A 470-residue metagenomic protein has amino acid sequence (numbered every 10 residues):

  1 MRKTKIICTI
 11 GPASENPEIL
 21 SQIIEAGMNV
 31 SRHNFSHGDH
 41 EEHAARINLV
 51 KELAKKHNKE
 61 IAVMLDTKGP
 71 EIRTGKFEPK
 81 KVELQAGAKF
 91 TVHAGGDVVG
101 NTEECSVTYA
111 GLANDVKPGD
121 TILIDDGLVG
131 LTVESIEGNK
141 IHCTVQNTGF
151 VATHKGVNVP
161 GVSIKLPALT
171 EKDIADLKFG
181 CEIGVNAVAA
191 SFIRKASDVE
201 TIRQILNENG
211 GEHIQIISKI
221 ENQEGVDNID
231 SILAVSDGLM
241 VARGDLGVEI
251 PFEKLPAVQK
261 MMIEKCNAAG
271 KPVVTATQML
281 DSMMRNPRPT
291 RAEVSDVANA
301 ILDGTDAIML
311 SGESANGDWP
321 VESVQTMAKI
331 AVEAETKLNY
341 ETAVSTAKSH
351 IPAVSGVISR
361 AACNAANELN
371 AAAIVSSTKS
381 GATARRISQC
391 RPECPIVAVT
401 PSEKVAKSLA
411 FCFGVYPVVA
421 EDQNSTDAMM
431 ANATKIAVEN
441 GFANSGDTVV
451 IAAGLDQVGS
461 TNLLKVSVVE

Functional and structural regions predicted by a protein language model:
M1-E470: Non-catalytic helical/linker scaffolds that mediate oligomerization, partner binding, and domain coupling around large
